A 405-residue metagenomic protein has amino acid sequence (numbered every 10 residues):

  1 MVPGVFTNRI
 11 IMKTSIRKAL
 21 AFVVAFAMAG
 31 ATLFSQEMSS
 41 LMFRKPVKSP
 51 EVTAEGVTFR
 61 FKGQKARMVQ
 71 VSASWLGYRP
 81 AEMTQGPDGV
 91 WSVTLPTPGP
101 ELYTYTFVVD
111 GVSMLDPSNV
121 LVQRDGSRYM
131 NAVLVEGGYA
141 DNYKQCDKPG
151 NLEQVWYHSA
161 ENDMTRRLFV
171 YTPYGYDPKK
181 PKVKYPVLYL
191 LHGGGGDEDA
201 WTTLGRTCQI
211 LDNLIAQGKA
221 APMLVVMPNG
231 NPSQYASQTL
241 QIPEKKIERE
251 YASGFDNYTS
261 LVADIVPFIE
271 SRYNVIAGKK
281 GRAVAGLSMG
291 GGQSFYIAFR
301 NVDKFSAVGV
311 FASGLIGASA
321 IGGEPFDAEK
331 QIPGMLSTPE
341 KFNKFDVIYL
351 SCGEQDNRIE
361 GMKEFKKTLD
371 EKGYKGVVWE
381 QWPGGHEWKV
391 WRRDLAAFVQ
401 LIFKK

Functional and structural regions predicted by a protein language model:
M1-I11: Short, Lys/Arg-enriched N-terminal segments with co-localized hydrophobic residues within the first ~10-30 amino acids
I11-V23: Bacterial N-terminal signal peptides that target proteins for export
A21-A31: Bacterial N-terminal signal peptides
A31-L41: Bacterial Sec-dependent signal peptides at the C-terminal "C-region" and cleavage site
Q36-M38, V47-P80, Q85-K405: Non-catalytic cap/lid and distal C-terminal segments of serine-dependent acyl enzymes
